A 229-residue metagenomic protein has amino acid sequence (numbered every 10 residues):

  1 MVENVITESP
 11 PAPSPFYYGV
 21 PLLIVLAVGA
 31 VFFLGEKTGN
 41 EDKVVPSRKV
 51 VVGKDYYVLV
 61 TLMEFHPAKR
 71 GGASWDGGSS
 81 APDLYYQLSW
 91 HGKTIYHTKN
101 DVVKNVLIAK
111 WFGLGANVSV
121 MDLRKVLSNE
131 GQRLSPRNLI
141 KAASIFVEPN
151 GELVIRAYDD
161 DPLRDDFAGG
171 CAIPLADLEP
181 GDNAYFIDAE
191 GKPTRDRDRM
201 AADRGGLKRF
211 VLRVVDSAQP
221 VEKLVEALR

Functional and structural regions predicted by a protein language model:
M1-E8: N-terminal intrinsically disordered, acidic low-complexity segments at the extreme N-terminus
S9-L22: N-terminal Sec-pathway targeting helices
G19-F33: Hydrophobic membrane-insertion alpha-helices, especially the h-region of bacterial N-terminal signal peptides
A30-D42: Hydrophobic single-pass membrane-insertion segments
E41-Y85: C2/C2-like lipid-binding beta-sandwich modules
V50-Y56, G78-S80, F146-P149, A202-G206 (+1 more regions): Solvent-exposed loop and beta-edge segments used for protein-protein assembly and interaction
A73-P180: Peripheral membrane lipid-binding modules
Y158-L228: C2-type phospholipid-binding modules
